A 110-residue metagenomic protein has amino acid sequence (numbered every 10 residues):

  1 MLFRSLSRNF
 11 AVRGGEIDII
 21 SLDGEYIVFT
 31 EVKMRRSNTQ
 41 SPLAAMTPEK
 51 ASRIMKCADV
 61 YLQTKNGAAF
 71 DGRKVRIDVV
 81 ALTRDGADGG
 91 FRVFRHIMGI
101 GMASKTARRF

Functional and structural regions predicted by a protein language model:
S5-F10: Conserved S-adenosyl-L-methionine
A11, G24, A69-R73: A generic structural micro-feature
R13-G15: Short acidic/glycine-enriched loop/turn segments that link adjacent beta-strands
I17-N38, I54: Conserved catalytic cores of phosphodiester-cleaving nucleases, focusing on short active-site segments
T30, S41, D88-G90: Generic domain-boundary/flexible-linker signal
R35-T64: Mg2+/Mn2+-dependent nuclease catalytic core
K65-F110: Domain-level recognition of nuclease-like catalytic cores that cleave nucleotide substrates
